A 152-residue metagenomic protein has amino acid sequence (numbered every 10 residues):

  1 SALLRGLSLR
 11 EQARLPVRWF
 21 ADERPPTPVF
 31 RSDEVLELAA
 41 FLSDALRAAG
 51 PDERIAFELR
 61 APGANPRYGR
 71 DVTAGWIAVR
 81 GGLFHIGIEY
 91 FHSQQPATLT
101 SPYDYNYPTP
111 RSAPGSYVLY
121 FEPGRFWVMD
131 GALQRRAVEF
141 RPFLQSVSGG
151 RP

Functional and structural regions predicted by a protein language model:
S1-G50, P152: N-terminal Sec/ER secretory leader and immediately downstream segment of secreted/extracellular precursors
L36-A40, P66-G69, T100-Y103: Short amphipathic alpha-helical surface micro-motifs
S43, G63-N65, R70-G75: Short secondary-structure capping micro-motifs at structural edges
E53, D71-G75, R80-F84, S101 (+1 more regions): Envelope-exposed proteins and targeting segments
I55-F57: Generic beta-sheet signal
L59-G63, T73, L83, I88-H92 (+2 more regions): A mature extracytoplasmic/lumenal domain signature
S93-R151: Polybasic, proline/glycine-rich intrinsically disordered low-complexity segments
